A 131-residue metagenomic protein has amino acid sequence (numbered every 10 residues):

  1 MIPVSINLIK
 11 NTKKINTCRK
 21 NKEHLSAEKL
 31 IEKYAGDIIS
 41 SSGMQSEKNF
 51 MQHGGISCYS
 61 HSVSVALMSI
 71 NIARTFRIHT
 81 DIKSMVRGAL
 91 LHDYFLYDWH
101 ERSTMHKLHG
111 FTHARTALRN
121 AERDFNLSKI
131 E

Functional and structural regions predicted by a protein language model:
M1-E131: Metal-dependent phosphohydrolase cores
